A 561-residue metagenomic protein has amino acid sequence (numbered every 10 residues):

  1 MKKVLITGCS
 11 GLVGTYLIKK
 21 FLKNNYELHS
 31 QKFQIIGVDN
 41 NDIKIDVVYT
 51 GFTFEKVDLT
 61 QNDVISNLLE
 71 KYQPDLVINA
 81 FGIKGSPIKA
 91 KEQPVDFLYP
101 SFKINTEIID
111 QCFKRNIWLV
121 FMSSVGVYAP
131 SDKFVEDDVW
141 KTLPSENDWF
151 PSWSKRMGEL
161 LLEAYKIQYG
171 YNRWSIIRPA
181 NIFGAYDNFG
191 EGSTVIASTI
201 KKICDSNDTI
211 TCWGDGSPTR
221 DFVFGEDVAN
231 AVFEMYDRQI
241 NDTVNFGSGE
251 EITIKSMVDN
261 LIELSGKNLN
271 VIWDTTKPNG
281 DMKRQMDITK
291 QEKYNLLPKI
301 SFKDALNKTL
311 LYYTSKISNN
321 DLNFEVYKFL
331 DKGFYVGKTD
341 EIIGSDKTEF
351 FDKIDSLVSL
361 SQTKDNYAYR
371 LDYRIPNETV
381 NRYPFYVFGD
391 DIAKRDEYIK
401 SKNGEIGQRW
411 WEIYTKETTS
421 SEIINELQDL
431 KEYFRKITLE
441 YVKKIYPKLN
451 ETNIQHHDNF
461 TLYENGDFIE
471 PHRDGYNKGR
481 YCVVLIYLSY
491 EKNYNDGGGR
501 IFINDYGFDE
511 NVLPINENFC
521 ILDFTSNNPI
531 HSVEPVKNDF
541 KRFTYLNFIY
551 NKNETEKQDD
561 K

Functional and structural regions predicted by a protein language model:
K2-Y26: N-terminal Rossmann NAD(P)H-binding glycine-rich loop of SDR-like oxidoreductase domains
L59-P100: NAD(P)H-binding glycine-rich loop region in Rossmannoid oxidoreductase-like domains and their noncatalytic homologs
T106-D148, S175: Conserved Rossmann-fold NAD(P)-dependent oxidoreductase catalytic core, especially the SDR/UDP-sugar
Y128-A129, W149-F150, I177-I196, T219: Flexible, glycine-rich beta-alpha linker
E146-S175, K201-S206: Active-site Tyr-X1-5-Lys
D205-S318: C-terminal substrate-binding subdomain of Rossmann-fold SDR/epimerase-dehydratase oxidoreductases
D321-V442: Non-heme Fe(II)/2-oxoglutarate
D467, N477-R480, S489-K561: Catalytic core of Fe(II)/2-oxoglutarate
